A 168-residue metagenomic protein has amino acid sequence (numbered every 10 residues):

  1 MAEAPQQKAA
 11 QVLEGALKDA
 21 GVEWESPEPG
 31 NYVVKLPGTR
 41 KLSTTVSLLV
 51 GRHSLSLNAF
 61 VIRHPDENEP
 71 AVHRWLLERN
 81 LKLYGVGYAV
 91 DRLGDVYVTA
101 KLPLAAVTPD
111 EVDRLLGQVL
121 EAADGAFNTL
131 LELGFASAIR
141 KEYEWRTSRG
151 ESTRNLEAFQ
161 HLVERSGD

Functional and structural regions predicted by a protein language model:
M1-E67: N-terminal catalytic cores of peptidoglycan-degrading enzymes
P5-V12, E67-V72, E111, L115 (+1 more regions): Short amphipathic alpha-helical segments
A16, A20, W75, R79-L83 (+1 more regions): Conserved short hydrophobic interaction patches
N58-T99: Short, internal acidic amphipathic alpha-helical interface segments that mediate docking to partner proteins
R63-P65, L102-E111: A generic structural motif
A106-W145: A contiguous, mid-protein "functional segment" used to position or interact with cofactors/ions or partner subunits
L131-D168: Short, highly charged C-terminal tails/helix-capping segments
